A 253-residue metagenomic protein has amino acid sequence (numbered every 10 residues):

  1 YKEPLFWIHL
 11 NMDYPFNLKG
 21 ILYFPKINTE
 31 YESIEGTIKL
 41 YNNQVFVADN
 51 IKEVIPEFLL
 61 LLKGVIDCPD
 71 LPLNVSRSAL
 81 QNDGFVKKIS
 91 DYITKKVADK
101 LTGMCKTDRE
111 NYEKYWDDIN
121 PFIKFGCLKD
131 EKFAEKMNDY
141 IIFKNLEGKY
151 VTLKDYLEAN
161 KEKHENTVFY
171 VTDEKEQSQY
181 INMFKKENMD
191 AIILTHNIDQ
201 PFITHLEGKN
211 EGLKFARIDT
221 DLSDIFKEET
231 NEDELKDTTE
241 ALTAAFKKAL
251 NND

Functional and structural regions predicted by a protein language model:
Y1-D253: Conserved GHKL (Bergerat-fold) ATPase module
